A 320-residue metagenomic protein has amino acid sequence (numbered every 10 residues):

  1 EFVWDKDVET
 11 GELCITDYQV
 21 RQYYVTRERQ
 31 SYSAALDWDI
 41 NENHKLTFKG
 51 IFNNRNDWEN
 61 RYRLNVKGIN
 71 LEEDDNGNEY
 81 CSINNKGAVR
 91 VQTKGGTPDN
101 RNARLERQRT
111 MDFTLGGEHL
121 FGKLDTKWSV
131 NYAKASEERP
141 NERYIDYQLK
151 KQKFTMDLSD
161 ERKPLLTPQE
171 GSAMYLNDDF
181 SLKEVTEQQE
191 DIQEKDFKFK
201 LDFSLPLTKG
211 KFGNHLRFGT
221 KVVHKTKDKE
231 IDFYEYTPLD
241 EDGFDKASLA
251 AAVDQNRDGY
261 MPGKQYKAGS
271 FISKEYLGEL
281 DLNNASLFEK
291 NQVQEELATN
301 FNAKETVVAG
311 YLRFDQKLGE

Functional and structural regions predicted by a protein language model:
E1, F48, W128-V130, L216-T220: Membrane-embedded beta-strand positions of outer-membrane beta-barrel proteins
E1-L71, Q108-L115: Transmembrane beta-barrel wall of Gram-negative outer-membrane proteins
F2-D5, L13-C14, E79-G95, F154-E184 (+1 more regions): Flexible glycine-rich, low-complexity coil/linker segments exposed to the extracellular/periplasmic environment
F2-E9, R63-E73, R143-Q152, E190 (+1 more regions): Flexible, surface-exposed loop regions and adjacent strand-edge segments of Gram-negative outer-membrane beta-barrel
D17-Q22, D99-A103, D112, V185-E190 (+1 more regions): Extracellular loop and loop/strand-boundary signature of outer-membrane beta-barrel proteins
Q30-A34, R109-L115, K195-L201, T306-L312: Hydrophobic, lipid-facing positions within transmembrane beta-strands of outer-membrane proteins
N43, K123-K127, D160-P164, P206-L216 (+1 more regions): Short loop/turn motifs that connect adjacent beta-strands in outer-membrane beta-barrel proteins
F52-N56, V66, F121-K123, Y132-S136 (+4 more regions): Transmembrane beta-strands of outer-membrane beta-barrel pores
